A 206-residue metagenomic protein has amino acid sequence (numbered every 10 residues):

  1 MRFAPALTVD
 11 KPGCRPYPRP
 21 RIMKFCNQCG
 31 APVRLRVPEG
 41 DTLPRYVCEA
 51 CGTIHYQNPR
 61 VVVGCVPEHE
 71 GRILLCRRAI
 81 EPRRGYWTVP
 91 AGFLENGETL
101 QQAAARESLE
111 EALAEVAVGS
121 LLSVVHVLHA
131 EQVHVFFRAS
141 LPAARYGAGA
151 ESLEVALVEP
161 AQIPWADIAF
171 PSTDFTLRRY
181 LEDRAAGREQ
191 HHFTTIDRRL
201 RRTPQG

Functional and structural regions predicted by a protein language model:
D10-K11, Y17-R19: Short, positively charged and aromatic/hydrophobic N-terminal segments
M23-G64: Acidic, metal-coordinating catalytic segment for phosphate/diphosphate chemistry, firing primarily on the Nudix
F25, R45, V66, L75 (+2 more regions): Conserved hydrophobic/aromatic beta-strand scaffold that supports enzyme active sites
E68-E110: Conserved Nudix-box catalytic region and its N-terminal flanking loop in Nudix hydrolases and closely related
L94-R179, D183-R184, R188-Q190, L200-G206: Unchanged
